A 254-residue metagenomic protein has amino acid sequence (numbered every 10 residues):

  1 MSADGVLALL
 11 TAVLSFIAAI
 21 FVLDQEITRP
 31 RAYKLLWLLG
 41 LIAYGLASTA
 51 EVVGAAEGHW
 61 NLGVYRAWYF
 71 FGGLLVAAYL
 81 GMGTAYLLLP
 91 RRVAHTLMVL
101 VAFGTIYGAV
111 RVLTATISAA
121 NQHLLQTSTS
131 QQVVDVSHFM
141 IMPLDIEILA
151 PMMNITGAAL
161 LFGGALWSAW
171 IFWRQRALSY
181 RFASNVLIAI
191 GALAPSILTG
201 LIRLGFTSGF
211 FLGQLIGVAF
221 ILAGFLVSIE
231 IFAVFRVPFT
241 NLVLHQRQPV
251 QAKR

Functional and structural regions predicted by a protein language model:
S2-S15, R31-G108, F211-A219: Individual alpha-helical transmembrane segments in multi-pass integral membrane proteins
A3-T11, V110-G164: Extracellular-loop-to-transmembrane junctions of the mid-late helices
A3-V6, E26-Y33, E57-V64, P90-T96 (+3 more regions): Membrane-interfacial loop-to-transmembrane-helix junctions in polytopic alpha-helical membrane proteins
I20-A50, P151-A158, G164-T199: Alpha-helical transmembrane segments of multi-pass integral membrane proteins
V52-W60, A115-T116, T199-L204: Juxtamembrane "helix-exit" motif on the non-cytosolic side of transmembrane helices
G83-L87, R111-A115, I221-A233: Membrane-water interface at the C-terminal end of transmembrane alpha helices
A85-Q132, N241-L244: The cytoplasmic-loop to transmembrane-helix boundary for the fourth helix
G163-I171, R176-R254: C-terminal transmembrane-bundle signature of multipass membrane proteins, characterized by strong activation on
